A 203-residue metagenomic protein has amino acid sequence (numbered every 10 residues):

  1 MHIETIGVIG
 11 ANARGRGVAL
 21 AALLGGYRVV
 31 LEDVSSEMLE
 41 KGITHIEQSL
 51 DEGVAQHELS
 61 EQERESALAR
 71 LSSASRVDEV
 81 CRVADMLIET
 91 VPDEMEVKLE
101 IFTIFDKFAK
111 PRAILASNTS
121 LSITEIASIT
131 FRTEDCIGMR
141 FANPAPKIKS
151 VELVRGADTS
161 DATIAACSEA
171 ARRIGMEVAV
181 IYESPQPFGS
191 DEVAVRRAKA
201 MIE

Functional and structural regions predicted by a protein language model:
M1-E52, Q56, F108: NAD(P)+-binding Rossmann beta1-loop-alpha1 motif at the extreme N-terminus of oxidoreductases
I6, L24, L31, A67-M86 (+2 more regions): Amphipathic alpha-helical segments at domain termini/boundaries
I9, A67, A74, T90 (+2 more regions): Structural motif
M38-Q48, V97, A162-R173: A non-catalytic, amphipathic alpha-helix used as a structural packing/dimerization or gating element in enzyme scaffolds
G53-K107: A structured beta-alpha segment of the ubiquitous adenosine-cofactor-binding alpha/beta core
V91-E152: Rossmann-like NAD(P)(H) cofactor-binding subdomain of soluble oxidoreductases
L153-S184, V193-E203: Internal alpha-helical scaffold of NAD(P)-dependent oxidoreductase catalytic cores
